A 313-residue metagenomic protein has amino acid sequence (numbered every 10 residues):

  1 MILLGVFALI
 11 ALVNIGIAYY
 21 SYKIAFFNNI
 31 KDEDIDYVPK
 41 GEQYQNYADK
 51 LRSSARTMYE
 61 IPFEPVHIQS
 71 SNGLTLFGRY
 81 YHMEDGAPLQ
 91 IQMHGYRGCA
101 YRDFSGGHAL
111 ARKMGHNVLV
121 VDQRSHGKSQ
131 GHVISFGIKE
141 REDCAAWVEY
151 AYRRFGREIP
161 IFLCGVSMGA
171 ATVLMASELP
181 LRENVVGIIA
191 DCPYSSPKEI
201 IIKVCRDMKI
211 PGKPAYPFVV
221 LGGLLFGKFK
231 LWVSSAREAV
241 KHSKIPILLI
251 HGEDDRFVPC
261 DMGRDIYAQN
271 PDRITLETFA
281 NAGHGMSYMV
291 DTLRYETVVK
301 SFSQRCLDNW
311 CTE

Functional and structural regions predicted by a protein language model:
G5-Q69: An N-terminal hydrophobic leader/cap segment in hydrolases
Y96-L110, Q123: The serine-hydrolase catalytic nucleophile loop
A111-Q130: Conserved alpha/beta-hydrolase
I134-F155: Alpha/beta-hydrolase active-site loop
M175-K230, E238: Hydrolase active-site cap/lid region
H242-K244, L249-H251, D255: Short beta-strand/loop motif that positions the catalytic acidic residue of the alpha/beta-hydrolase fold
I245, P259-A268: Short alpha-helix in the alpha/beta-hydrolase fold that links the catalytic acid
V290-E313: Catalytic active-site module of serine/aspartate enzymes centered on a nucleophile-bearing elbow/loop
